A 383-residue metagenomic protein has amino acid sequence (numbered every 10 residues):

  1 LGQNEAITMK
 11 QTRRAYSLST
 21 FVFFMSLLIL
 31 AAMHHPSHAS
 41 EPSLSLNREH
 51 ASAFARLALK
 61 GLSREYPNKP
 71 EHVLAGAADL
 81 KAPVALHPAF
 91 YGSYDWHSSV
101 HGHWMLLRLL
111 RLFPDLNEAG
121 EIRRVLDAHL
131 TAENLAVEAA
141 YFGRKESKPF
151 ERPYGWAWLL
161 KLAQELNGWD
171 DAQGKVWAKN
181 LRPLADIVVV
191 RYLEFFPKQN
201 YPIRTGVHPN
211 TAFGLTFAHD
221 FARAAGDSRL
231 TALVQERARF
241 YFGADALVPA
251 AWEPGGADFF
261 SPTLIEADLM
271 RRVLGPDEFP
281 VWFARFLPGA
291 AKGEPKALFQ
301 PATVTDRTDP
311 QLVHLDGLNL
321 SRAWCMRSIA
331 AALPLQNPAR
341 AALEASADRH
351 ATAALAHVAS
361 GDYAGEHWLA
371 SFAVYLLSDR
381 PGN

Functional and structural regions predicted by a protein language model:
L1-Y16: N-terminal secretory signal peptides that target proteins for export/translocation
S19-A32: Bacterial N-terminal signal peptides
E41-L46, R56-K60, V100-L116, A157-Q173 (+4 more regions): Well-ordered alpha-helical scaffold segments within catalytic/enzyme domains
E41-Y91: Low-complexity, Ser/Thr/Pro/Gly-enriched N-terminal "stalk/linker" regions
P42-R48, P83-V100, A140-A157, K198-T211 (+3 more regions): Solvent-exposed loop and edge beta-strand segments that line ligand/cofactor-binding and catalytic clefts
V100, L109-A222: Extended ligand-binding groove/face enriched in aromatic
A225-D362: Long, repeat-rich segments with strong aromatic
S346, A353, H357-N383: Acidic, carboxylate-rich catalytic segments that either coordinate divalent cations
